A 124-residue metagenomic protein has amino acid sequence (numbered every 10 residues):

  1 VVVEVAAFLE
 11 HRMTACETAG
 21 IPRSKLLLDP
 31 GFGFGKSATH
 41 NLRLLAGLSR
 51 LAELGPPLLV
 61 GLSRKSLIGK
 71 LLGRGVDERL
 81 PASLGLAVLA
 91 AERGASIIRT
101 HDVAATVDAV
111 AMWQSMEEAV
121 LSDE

Functional and structural regions predicted by a protein language model:
V1-A19, S24, F34-L121: Active-site-adjacent loop and "lid" segments of alpha/beta metabolic enzymes
E124: Short polybasic linear motifs
